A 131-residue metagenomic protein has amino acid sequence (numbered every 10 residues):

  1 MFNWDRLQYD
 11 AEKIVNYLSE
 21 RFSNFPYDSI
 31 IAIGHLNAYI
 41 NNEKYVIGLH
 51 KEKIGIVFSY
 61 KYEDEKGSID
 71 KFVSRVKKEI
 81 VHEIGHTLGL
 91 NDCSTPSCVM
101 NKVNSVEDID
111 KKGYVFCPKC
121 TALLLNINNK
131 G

Functional and structural regions predicted by a protein language model:
M1-E79, N91: Metzincin-family zinc-dependent endopeptidase catalytic domain
N16, N42, I84-G85, K102: Sparse, context-dependent recognition of short Cys/His-centered cofactor- or disulfide-binding micro-motifs
V46-R75, N91-G131: Metalloprotease/metallohydrolase-associated module, dominated by Zn2+-dependent proteases
E79-T87: Catalytic glutamate of the conserved HExxH
